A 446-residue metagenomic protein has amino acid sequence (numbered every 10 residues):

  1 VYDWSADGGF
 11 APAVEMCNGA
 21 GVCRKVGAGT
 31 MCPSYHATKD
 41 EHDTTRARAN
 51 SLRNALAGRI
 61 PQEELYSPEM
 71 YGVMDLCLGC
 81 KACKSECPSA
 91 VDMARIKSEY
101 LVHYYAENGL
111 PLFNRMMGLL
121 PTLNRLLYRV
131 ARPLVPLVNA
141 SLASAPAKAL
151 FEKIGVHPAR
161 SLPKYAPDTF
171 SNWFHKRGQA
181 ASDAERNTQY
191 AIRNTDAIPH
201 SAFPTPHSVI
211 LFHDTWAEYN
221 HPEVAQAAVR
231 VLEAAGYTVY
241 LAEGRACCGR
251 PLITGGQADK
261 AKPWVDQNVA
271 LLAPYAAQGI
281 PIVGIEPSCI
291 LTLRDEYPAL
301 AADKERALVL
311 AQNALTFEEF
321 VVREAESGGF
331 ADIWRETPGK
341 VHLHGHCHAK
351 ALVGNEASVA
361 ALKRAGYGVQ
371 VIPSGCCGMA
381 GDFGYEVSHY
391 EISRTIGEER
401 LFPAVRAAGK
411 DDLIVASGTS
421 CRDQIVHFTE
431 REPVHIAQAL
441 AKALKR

Functional and structural regions predicted by a protein language model:
V1-L76, A90-R95, E99-G109, G118-L119: Ferredoxin-type iron-sulfur electron-transfer modules and their immediate structural context
A11, C17, V26, Y71-C77 (+6 more regions): Processing junctions and N-termini across compartments
A11-A13, C17-N18, V26-G27, G79-C80 (+3 more regions): Short, well-ordered loop/turn elements at secondary-structure boundaries
C17, C23, C32, C77-C83 (+6 more regions): Short cysteine clusters
C87-A90, A242: Non-catalytic, surface-exposed connector residues within folded enzymatic/regulatory domains
A94-R446: Iron-sulfur cluster-binding electron-transfer modules in prokaryotic oxidoreductases
